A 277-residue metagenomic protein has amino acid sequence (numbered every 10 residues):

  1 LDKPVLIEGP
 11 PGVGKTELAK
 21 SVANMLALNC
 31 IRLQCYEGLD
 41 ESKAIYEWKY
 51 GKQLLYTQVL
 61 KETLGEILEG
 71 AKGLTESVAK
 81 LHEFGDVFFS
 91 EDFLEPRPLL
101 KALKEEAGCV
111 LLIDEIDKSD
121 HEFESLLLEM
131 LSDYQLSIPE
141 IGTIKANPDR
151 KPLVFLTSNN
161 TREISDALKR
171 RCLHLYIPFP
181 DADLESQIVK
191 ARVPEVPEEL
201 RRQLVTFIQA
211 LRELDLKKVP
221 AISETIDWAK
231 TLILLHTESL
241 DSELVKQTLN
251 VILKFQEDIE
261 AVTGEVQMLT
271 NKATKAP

Functional and structural regions predicted by a protein language model:
L1-P277: C-terminal regulatory/interaction module of P-loop NTP-utilizing enzymes
